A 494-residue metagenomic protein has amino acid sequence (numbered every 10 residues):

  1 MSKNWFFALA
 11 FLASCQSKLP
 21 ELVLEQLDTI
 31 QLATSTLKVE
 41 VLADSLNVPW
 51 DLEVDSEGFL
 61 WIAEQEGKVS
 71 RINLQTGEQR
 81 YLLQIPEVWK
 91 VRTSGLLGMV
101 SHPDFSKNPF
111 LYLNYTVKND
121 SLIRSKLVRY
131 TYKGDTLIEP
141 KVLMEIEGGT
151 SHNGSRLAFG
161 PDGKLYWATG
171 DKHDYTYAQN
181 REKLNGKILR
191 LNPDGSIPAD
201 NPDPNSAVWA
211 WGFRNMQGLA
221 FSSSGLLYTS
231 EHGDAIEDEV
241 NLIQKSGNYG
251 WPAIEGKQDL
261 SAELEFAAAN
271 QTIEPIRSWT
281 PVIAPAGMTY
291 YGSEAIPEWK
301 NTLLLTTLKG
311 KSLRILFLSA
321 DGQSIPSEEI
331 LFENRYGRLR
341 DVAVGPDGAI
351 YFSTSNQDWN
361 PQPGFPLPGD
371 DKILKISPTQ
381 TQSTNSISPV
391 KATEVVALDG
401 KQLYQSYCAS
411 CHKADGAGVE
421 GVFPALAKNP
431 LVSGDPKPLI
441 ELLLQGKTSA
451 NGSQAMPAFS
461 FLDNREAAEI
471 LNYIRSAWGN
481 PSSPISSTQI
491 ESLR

Functional and structural regions predicted by a protein language model:
M1-V23: Bacterial Sec-dependent N-terminal signal peptides
Q16-D174, G225-T229, G233, P281-D321 (+3 more regions): Acidic, Gly/Ser/Thr-rich repeat motifs that build Ca2+-stabilized beta-propeller blades
L19-T29, S94-L96, D104-S106, K172-E329 (+5 more regions): Beta-propeller domain segments
P20-E21, Q382-A397, Q454-R494: Flexible coil segments in periplasmic/lumen-exposed cytochrome c-class electron-transfer proteins
A43, E394-V419, K428, V432-Q445: Sequence/structural segment immediately N-terminal to covalent heme-attachment motifs in c-type and related
S56, K187, N215, L226 (+4 more regions): Short pre-active-site segment immediately N-terminal to redox-active cysteine/selenocysteine motifs in thiol-based
L339-D341: Repeated scaffold domains used in trafficking and secretory/extracellular systems, primarily beta-propellers
S410, A425-E441, N451-A468, A477: Electron-transfer interface patches adjacent to heme c in soluble/periplasmic c-type cytochromes and di-/multiheme
